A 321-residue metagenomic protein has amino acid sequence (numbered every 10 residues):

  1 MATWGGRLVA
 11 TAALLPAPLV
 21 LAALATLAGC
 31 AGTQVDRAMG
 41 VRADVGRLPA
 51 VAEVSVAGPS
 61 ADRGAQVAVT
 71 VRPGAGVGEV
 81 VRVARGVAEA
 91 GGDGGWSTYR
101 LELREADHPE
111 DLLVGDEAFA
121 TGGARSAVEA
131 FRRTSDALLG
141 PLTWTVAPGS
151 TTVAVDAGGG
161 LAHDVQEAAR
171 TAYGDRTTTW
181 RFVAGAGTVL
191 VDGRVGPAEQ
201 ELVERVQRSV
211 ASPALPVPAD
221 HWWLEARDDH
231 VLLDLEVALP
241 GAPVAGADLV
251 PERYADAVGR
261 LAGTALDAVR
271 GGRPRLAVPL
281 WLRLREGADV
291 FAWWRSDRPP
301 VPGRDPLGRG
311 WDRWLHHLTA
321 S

Functional and structural regions predicted by a protein language model:
M1-V20: N-terminal export and membrane-targeting signals
A2, P274-S321: Hydrophilic extracytoplasmic domains
L27-G29: C-terminal motif of bacterial Sec signal peptides marking the signal peptidase cleavage site
A31-Q34: Bacterial signal peptide processing site
D44, E79-G91, F131, D164-Y173 (+2 more regions): Short amphipathic alpha-helices in soluble, non-transmembrane regions that often serve as interface/regulatory elements
P49-V69, L142-T152, L215-P240: Short edge beta-strands and adjacent turn/loop segments
G64-A68, V77-R85, E89-D192: Long, acidic/polar, low-complexity amphipathic helices and coiled-coil-like
G196-D289: Intrinsically disordered, low-complexity segments enriched in Gly and acidic/Ser/Thr residues that form flexible
